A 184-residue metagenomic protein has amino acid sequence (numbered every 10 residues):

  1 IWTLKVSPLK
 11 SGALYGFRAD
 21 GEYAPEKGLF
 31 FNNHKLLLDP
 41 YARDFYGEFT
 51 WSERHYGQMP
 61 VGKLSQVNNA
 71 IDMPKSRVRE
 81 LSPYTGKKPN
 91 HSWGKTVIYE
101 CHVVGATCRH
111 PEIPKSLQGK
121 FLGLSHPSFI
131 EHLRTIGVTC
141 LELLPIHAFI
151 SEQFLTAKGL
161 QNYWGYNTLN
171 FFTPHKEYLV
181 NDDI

Functional and structural regions predicted by a protein language model:
W2-P8: Exposed aromatic-hydrophobic patches
P8, G21, S82, H102-T107 (+3 more regions): Short, flexible loop/turn elements at secondary-structure junctions
P8-I98, R109-S116: The feature marks proteins involved in alpha-glucan
F17, C101, L133, L143 (+1 more regions): Conserved, mostly hydrophobic/aromatic
V104-L141: A conserved hydrophobic secondary-structure block that centers on an alpha-helix together with its immediately flanking
A106-C108, F149-E152, L179-V180: Flexible loop/turn segments at secondary-structure boundaries
I113-G123, Q153-I184: Aromatic- and acidic-residue-enriched carbohydrate-binding clefts of CAZyme catalytic domains
L133-K158: Carboxylate/His-rich catalytic cores and anion/metal-binding grooves
